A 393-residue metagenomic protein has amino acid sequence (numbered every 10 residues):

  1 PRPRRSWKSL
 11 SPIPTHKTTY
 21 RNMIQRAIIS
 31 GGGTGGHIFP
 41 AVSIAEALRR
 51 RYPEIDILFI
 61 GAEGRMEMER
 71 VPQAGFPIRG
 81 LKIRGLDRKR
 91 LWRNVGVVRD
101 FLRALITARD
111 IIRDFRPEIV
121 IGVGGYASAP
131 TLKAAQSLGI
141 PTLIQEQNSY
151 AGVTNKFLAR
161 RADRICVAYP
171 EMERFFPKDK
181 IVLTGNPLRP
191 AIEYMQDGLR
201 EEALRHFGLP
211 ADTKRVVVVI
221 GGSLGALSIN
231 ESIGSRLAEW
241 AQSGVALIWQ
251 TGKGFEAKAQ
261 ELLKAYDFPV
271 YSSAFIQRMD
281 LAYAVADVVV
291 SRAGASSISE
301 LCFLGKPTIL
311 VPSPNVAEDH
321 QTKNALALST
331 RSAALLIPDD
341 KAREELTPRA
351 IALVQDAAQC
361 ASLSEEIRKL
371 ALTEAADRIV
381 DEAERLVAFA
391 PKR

Functional and structural regions predicted by a protein language model:
P1, I24-G32, R51-L105, T184 (+3 more regions): Conserved nucleotide-sugar phosphate-binding/catalytic loop shared by glycosyltransferases and other
R2-T19, L372-R393: C-terminal alpha-helical cap of glycosyltransferases
K8-S11, R331-S332, L336-P338, R343-A358: C-terminal "capping" alpha-helix adjacent to the active site of nucleotide-linked donor transferases in cell-envelope
I60, R65-M66, R70-A74, D197-V289 (+3 more regions): Donor-nucleotide binding loops and adjacent catalytic segments primarily of GT-B fold Leloir glycosyltransferases
T107-V120, S128-L143, K156-R164: Glycosyltransferases and closely related glycan-assembly transferases that use nucleotide-activated donors
P117-I119, A284-I298, K306: Acidic donor-binding loop of glycosyltransferase active sites
Q136-E201, L209: Active-site-proximal region of nucleotide-activated glycan assembly enzymes, centered on histidine/acidic-rich loops
Q359-T373: A short, well-ordered alpha-helix in the C-terminal region of glycosyltransferases
